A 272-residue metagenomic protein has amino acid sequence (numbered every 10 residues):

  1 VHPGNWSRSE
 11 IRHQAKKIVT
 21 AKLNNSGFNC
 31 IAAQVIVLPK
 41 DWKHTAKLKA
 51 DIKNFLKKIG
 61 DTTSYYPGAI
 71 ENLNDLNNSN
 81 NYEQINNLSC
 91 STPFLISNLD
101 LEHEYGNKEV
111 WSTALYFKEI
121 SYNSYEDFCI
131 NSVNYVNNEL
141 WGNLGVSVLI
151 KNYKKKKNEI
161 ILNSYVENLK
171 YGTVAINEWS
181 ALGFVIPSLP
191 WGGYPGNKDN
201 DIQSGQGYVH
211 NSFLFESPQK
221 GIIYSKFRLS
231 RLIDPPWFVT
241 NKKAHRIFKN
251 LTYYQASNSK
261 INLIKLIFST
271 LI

Functional and structural regions predicted by a protein language model:
V1-T20, N250-I267: Rossmann-like NAD(P) dinucleotide-binding subdomain of oxidoreductase/dehydrogenase enzymes
H2-W6, R12, N24-C30, V37-G145 (+1 more regions): NAD(P)-dependent aldehyde/semialdehyde dehydrogenase
K22-N24, L162: A generic local structural motif
I31-A33, Y171: Short glycine-/polar-rich loops that comprise or flank the Walker A/P-loop and associated switch/sensor motifs
I36-V37, N177: Short internal beta-strands
N131-W237: C-terminal core of ALDH-fold dehydrogenases
K220-I272: Structural signal for terminal/edge beta-strands and the immediately following C-terminal loop/tail that closes
